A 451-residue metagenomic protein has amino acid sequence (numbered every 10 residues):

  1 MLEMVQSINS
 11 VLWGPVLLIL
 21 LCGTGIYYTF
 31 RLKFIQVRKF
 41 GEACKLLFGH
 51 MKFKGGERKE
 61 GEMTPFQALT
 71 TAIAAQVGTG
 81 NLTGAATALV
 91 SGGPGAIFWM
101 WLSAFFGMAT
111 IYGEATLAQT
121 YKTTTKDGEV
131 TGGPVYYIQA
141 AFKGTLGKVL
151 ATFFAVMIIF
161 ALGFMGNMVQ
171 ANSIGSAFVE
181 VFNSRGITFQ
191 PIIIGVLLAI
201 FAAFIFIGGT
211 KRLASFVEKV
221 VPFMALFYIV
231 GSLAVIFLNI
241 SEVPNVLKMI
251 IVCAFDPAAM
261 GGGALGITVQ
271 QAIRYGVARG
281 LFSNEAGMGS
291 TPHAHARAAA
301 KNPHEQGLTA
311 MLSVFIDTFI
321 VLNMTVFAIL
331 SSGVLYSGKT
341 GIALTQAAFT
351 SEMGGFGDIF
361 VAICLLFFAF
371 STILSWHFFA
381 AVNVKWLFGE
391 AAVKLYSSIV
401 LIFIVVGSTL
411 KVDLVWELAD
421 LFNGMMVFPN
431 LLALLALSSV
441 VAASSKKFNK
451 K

Functional and structural regions predicted by a protein language model:
M1, R31-Q36, G80-A85, F164-G175 (+5 more regions): Transmembrane helix-loop junctions in multi-pass membrane proteins
M1-T79, V90-A96, G107, F237 (+2 more regions): N-terminal alpha-helical transmembrane segments of multi-pass membrane transport and channel/translocase proteins
L18-G23, W101, L150-V156, F182-G208 (+4 more regions): Transmembrane alpha-helical segments of multi-pass small-molecule transport proteins
L20-Y27, R31-C44, F154, A171-F178 (+3 more regions): Membrane-interface loop-to-helix entry segments
L47-L69, A104, A115, Q119-A161 (+3 more regions): Transmembrane-helix boundary/entry motifs in multi-pass membrane transporters
F53-S91, L117-T120, K126-V135, Q139-A141 (+2 more regions): Alpha-helical membrane segments and immediately flanking helix-loop junctions that form or couple to the substrate/ion
F106-E114, G195-T210, V221-S241, R274 (+3 more regions): Selective recognition of specific alpha-helical transmembrane segments in multi-pass small-molecule
Y112-K126, L233-M249, P257-A264, A296-A300 (+2 more regions): Extracellular/periplasmic helix-exit of transmembrane alpha-helices
